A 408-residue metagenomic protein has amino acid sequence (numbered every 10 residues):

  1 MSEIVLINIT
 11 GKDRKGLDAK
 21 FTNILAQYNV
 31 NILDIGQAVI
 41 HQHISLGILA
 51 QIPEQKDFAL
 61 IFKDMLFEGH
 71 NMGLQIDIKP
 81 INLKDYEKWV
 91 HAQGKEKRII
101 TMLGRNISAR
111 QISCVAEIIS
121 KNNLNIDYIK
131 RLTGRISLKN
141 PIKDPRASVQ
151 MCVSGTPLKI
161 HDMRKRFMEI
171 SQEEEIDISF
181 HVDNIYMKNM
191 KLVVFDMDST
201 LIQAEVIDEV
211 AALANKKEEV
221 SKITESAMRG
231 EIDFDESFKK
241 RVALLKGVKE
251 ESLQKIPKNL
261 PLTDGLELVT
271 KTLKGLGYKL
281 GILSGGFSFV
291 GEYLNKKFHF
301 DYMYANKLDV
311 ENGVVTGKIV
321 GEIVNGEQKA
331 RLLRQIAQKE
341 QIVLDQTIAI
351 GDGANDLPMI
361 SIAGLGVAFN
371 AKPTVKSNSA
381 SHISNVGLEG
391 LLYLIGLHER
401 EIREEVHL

Functional and structural regions predicted by a protein language model:
M1-M190: A conserved regulatory-domain signal marking ACT and ACT-like small-molecule sensing domains and adjacent regulatory
L17, Q111, L201-A204, D356-M359: Short glycine/serine/threonine-rich phosphate/pyrophosphate-binding segments that cradle anionic phosphate groups
A19, N23, K63, F67 (+14 more regions): Solvent-exposed alpha-helical segments within well-ordered globular domains of core cellular machineries
D85-W89, Q93-G94, F180-K191, T224-E250 (+1 more regions): Long, charged amphipathic helices and adjacent flexible linkers at domain junctions
M102-L103, V194-D196, L283, I350: Short hydrophobic segments within beta-strands
I185-D235: Active-site neighborhood of HAD-like aspartate-dependent phosphohydrolases
G247-L408: C-terminal cap/substrate-recognition subdomain and adjoining C-terminal extension of metal-dependent phosphatase-like
